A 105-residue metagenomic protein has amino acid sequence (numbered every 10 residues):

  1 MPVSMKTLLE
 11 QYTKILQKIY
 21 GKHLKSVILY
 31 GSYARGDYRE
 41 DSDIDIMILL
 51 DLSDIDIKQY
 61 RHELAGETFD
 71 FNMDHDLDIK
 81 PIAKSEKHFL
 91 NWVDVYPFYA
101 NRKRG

Functional and structural regions predicted by a protein language model:
M1-H23, R35-E40, D51-G105: Catalytic core of pol beta-like nucleotidyltransferases
K25-Y33: Short gly/ser-rich loop at a beta-strand->alpha-helix junction or flexible surface loop bordering the NTP-binding
I44-L49: Short beta-strand->loop micro-motif that forms the acidic, two-metal-ion catalytic signature in nucleotide-processing
